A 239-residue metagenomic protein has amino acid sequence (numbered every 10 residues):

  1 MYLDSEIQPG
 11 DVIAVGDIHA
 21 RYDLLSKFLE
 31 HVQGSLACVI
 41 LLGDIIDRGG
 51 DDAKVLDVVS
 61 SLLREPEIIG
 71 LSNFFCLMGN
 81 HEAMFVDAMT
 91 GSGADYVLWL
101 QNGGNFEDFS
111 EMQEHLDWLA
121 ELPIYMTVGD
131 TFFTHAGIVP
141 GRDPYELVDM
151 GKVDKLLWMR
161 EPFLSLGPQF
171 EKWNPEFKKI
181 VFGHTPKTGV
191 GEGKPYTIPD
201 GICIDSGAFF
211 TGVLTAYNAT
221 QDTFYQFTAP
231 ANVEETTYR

Functional and structural regions predicted by a protein language model:
M1-Q8, E30-Q33, E67-I69, I124-T127 (+2 more regions): A short acidic-Thr-Gly-centered motif at the start of a beta-strand
M1-V58: N-terminal active-site segment of His-dependent metallophosphoesterases
I7, P168-R239: Acidic, His/Gly-rich catalytic cores of divalent-metal-dependent hydrolytic chemistry
P9-D11, G34-A37, L71-N73, G129 (+1 more regions): A general structural motif
V15-G16, V39-G43, C76-N80, T134 (+3 more regions): Active-site neighborhood of phospho(di)ester-bond hydrolases with catalytic His/Asp-centered motifs
H19-L24, D47-G50, H81-V86, P140-G141 (+2 more regions): Active-site environment of divalent metal-dependent phosphoester hydrolases
R48-F132, V139-P140, E146-M150, D154-P168: Active-site neighborhood of divalent metal-dependent phosphoester bond hydrolases
T127, F133-H135, A216-T220: Short, well-ordered beta-strand micro-motif
